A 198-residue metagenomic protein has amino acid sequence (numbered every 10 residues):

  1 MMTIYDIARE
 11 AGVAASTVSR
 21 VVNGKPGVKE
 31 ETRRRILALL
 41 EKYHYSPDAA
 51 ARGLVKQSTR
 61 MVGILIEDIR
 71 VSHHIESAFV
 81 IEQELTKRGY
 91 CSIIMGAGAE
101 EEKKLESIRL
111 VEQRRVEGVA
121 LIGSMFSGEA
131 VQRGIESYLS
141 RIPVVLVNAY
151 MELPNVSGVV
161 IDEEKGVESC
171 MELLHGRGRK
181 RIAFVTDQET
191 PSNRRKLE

Functional and structural regions predicted by a protein language model:
M1-R60: N-terminal helix-turn-helix DNA-binding module of bacterial transcription factors
A15-R20, L54-R70, K180-D187: Short beta-strand segments enriched in small/hydrophobic residues
H44, G89, R179: Short glycine-rich hinge loops at helix-strand junctions in the catalytic core of two-component histidine kinases
R60-E172, G176: Alpha-helical recognition/docking segments in bacterial nutrient-uptake and carbohydrate-utilization systems
C170-E198: An alpha-beta-alpha
